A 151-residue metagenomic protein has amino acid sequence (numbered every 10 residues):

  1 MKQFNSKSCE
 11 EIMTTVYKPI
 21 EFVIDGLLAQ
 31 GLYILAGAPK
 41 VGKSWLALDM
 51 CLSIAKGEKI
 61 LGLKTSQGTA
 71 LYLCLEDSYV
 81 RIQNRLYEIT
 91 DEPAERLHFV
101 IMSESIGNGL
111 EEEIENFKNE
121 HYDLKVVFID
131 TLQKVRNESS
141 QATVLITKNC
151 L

Functional and structural regions predicted by a protein language model:
K2-F4, E10, Y17-P19, V23-I24 (+3 more regions): Conserved inter-motif catalytic segment of the P-loop NTP-binding fold
V23, A29-Q30: Pre-Walker A (P-loop) beta-loop-beta motif of ABC nucleotide-binding domains
G31-L32, K43: Surface-exposed loop/turn positions
L35: Hydrophobic anchor at the beta1->P-loop junction of P-loop NTPases
A38: P-loop (Walker A) phosphate-binding loop of NTP-binding proteins
L46, M50: Hydrophobic positions on the alpha1 helix immediately C-terminal to the Walker A/P-loop
S53-G57: Active-site catalytic microenvironments for nucleophilic, acid-base chemistry
